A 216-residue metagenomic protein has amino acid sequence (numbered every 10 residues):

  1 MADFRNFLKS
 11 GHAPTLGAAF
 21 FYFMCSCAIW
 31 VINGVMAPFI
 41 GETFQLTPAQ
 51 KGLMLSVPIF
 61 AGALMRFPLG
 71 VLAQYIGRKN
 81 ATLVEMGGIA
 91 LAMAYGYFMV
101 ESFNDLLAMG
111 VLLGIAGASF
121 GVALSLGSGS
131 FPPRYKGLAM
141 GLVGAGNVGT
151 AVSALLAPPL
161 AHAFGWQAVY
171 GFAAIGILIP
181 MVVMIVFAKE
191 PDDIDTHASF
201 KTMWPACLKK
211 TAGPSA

Functional and structural regions predicted by a protein language model:
M1-S10, P191-A216: Juxtamembrane intracellular "pre-TM" segments in multi-pass secondary transporters
P14-P48: Extracytoplasmic
V31, I59-F67, A118, T150-V152: Residue-level signature of mid-helix packing/kink "hotspots" within the transmembrane helices of 12-pass Major
T47-L55, S102, L106: Juxtamembrane helix-start elements in MFS-like secondary transporters
L64-F103: Conserved MFS/SLC helix-loop-helix module at the cytosolic interface between two early adjacent transmembrane helices
M86, A90-A94, M109-G110, A174-M181: A generic transmembrane-helix signature of 12-TM secondary carrier transporters
D105, L142-A188: Helix-loop-helix hairpin linking two adjacent transmembrane segments in secondary transporters
M109-G146: Cytoplasmic helix-loop-helix junction between adjacent transmembrane helices in 12-TM secondary transporters
